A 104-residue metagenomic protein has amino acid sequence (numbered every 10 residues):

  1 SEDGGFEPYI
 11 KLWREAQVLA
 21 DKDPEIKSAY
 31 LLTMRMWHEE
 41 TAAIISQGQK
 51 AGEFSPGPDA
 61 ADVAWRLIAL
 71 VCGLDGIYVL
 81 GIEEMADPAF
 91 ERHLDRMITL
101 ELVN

Functional and structural regions predicted by a protein language model:
S1, W13-Q17, L67, V71-L74: Short alpha-helical scaffolding segments that buttress acidic/His motifs in well-ordered protein cores
E2-G5, F54: Short helix-to-loop capping/linker segments positioned immediately adjacent to catalytic or ligand/cofactor-binding
G4-S28: Amphipathic alpha-helical segments used for helix-helix packing
P8-L12, E40, D62, R66-A69: Generic alpha-helical secondary structure signal
K27-L31, R35, Q49-M97: Hydrophobic/aromatic-rich alpha-helical bundle segments in the mid-to-C-terminal region
W37-I45: Outer-membrane beta-barrel domain signature
T99-N104: Generic C-terminal helix-cap and adjacent flexible tail
